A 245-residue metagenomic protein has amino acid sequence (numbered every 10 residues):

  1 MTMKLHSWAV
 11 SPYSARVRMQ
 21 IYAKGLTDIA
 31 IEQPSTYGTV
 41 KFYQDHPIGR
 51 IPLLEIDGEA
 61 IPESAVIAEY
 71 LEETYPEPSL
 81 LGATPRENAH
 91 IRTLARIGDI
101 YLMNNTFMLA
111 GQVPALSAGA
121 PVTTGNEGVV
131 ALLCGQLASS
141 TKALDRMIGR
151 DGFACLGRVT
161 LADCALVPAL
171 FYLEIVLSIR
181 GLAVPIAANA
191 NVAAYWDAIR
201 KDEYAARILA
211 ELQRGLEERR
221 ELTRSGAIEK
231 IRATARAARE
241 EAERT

Functional and structural regions predicted by a protein language model:
M1-L132, T141, D145, G152 (+2 more regions): GST-like domain detector, emphasizing the conserved glutathione-binding G-site in the N-terminal thioredoxin-like
W8, L161, L212: Short, solvent-exposed turn/loop segments enriched in Gly/Ser/Thr/Pro and often Arg
I29-A30, L156, R207: A local structural micro-motif
D57, V167, E211: Conserved residues at the C-terminal ends of beta-strands
A89-R92, A165, A193, A206: Generic structural signal for individual residues within well-ordered alpha-helical segments across diverse proteins
G98-K201: GST-like fold's C-terminal all-alpha helical module
N191-T245: Long hydrophobic alpha-helical segments typical of transmembrane helices together with their membrane-interfacial
